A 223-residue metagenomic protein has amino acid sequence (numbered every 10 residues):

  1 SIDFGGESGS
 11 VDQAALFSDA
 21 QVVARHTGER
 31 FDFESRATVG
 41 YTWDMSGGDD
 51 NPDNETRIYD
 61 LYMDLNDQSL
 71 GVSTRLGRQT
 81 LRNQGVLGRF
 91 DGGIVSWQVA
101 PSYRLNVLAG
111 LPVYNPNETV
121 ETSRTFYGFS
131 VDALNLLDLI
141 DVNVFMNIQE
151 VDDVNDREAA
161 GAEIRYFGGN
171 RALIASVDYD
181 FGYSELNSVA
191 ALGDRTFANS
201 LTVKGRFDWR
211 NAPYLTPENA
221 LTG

Functional and structural regions predicted by a protein language model:
S1-G223: Gram-negative and organellar
